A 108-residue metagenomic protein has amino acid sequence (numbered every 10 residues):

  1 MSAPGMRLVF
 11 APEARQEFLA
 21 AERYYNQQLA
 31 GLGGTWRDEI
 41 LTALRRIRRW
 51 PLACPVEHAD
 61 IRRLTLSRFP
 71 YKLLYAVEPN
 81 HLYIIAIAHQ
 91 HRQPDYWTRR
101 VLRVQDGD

Functional and structural regions predicted by a protein language model:
M1-R37: Arg/Lys-rich, positively charged N-terminal/basic patches that mediate binding to nucleic acids
S2-P4, K72, A76-D108: Enriched for short, Lys/Arg-rich terminal
F18, L29, L44, R48-P51: Short amphipathic alpha-helical segments enriched in hydrophobics
Q27-L29, P51-H58, Q93-Y96: Short, charge-rich, low-complexity interaction segments located in flexible loops at or near secondary-structure
L41-T42, R49-Y83, I87: Basic/aromatic recognition patch in beta-strand/loop cores that engages polyanionic ligands
